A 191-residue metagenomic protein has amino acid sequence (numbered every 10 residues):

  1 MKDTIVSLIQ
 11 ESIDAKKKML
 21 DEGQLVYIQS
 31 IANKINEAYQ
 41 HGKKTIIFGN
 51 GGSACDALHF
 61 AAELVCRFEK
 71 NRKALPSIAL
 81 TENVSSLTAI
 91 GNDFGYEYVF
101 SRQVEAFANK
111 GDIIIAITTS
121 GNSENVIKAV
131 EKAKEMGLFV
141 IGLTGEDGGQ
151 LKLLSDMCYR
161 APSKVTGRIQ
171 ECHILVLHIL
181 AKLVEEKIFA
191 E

Functional and structural regions predicted by a protein language model:
M1-G23: Generic N-terminal amphipathic, Lys/Arg-enriched alpha-helix
L20-H41: A short, well-structured juxtamembrane/interface segment
K34-A108: Glycine-rich, small/polar surface segments that engage phosphate groups of diverse ligands
A54-L58, N122-A129, L151: Short glycine/serine/threonine-rich phosphate/pyrophosphate-binding segments that cradle anionic phosphate groups
T81, T118, T144, Y159-G167: Short beta->alpha connector loops at strand-helix junctions that form conserved, small/polar/Pro-enriched
A106, I114, G167-E191: A charged, well-structured terminal subsegment
I114, V140, C158-Y159: Short, well-ordered beta-strand core segments
L143-S155: Short, glycine/polar-rich helix-capping loops at beta-to-alpha or helix-loop-helix junctions that flank or form
